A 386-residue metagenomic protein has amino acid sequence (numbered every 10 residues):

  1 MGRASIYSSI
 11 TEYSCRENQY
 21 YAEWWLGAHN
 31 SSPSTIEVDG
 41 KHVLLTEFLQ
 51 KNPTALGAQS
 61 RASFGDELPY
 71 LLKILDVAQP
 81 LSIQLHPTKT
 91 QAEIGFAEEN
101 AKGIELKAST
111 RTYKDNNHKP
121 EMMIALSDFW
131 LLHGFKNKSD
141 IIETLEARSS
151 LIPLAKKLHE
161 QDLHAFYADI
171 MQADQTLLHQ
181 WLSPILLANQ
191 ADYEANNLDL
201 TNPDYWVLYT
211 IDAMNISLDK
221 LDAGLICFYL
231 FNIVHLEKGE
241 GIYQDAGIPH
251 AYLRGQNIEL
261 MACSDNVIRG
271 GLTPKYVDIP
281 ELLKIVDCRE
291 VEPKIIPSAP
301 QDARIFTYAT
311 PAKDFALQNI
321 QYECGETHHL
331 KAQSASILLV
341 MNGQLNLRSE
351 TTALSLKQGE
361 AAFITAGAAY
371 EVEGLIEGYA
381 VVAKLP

Functional and structural regions predicted by a protein language model:
M1-D199, P274-E292, L317-N319: Transition-metal
A22-W24, L81, P120-M122, N232-V234 (+8 more regions): Structural beta-strand/beta-sheet cores of well-ordered domains, especially the beta-sheet scaffolds that support
S34-D39, L45-L68, G134-F135, D219-E237 (+2 more regions): A short beta-strand-loop-beta hairpin characteristic of the jelly-roll/cupin
I74-P80, P87-T90, D115-E121, S127-W130 (+4 more regions): Ligand-binding loop in jelly-roll beta-barrel domains
E194-C263: Acidic, glycine-rich loop-and-beta core segments that form the ion-binding/anion-interacting portion of active sites
Q256-T307: C-terminal, non-catalytic macromolecule-binding modules
Q301-R304, A316-A332: Conserved short histidine dyad/triad with adjacent acidic residue
